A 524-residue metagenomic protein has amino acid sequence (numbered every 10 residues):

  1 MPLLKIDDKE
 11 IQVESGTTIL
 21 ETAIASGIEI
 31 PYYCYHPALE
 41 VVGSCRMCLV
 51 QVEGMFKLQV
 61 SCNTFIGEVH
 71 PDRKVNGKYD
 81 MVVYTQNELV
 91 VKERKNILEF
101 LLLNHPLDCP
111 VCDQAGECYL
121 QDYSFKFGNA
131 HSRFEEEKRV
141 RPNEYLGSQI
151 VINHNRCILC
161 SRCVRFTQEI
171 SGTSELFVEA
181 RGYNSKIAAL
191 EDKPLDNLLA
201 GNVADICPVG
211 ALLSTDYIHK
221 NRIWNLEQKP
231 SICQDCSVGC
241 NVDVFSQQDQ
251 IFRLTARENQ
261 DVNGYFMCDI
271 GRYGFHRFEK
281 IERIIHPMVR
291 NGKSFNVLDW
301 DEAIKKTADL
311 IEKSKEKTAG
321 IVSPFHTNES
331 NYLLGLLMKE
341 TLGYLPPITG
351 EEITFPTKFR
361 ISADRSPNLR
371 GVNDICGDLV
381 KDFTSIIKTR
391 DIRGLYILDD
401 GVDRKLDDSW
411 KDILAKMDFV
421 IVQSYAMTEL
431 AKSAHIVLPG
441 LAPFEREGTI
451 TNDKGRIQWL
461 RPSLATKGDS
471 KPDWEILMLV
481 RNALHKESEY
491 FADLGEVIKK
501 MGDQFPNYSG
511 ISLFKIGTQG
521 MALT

Functional and structural regions predicted by a protein language model:
P2-V69, L89-E93: N-terminal cofactor/phosphate-binding cores enriched in small/glycine residues, especially glycine-rich loops such as
K5-D7, E21, S26, G43 (+3 more regions): Residues forming the flavin
D8, A23, C48, C62 (+14 more regions): Conserved structural-core and active-site-/substrate-pathway-adjacent residues in large, well-folded domains of enzymes
R46-Q234, V238-V242, Q247-I251: Fe-S ferredoxin-like electron-transfer domains and their immediately adjacent linker/connector regions across
E135, P142, Q247-E316, I361 (+2 more regions): Cofactor-/ligand-binding subdomain signature composed of acidic, glycine-rich, tryptophan-containing flexible loops
L198-A256, D399-G401, S409-W410, K416-T428 (+1 more regions): Phosphate/diphosphate-binding loops
S314, N331, L337-G510: Non-catalytic alpha/beta scaffold blocks inside enzyme catalytic domains
A319-S330, G401-D403: Gly/Ser/Thr-rich loops at beta-strand to alpha-helix junctions that form or flank small-molecule/cofactor-binding
